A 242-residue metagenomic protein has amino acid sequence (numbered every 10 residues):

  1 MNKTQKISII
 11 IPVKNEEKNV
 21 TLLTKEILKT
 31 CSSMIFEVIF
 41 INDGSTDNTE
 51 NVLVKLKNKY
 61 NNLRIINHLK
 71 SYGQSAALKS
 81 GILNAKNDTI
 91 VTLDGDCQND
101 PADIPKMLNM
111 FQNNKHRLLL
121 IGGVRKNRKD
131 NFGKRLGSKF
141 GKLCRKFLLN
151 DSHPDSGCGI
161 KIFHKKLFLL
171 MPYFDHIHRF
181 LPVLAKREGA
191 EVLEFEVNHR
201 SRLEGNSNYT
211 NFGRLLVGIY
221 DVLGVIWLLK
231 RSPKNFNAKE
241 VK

Functional and structural regions predicted by a protein language model:
M1-F132, K139, K166, L170 (+2 more regions): Structured catalytic core of nucleotide-sugar glycosyltransferases
M1-I7, K106, L143, N150-D151 (+1 more regions): Hydrophobic helical membrane-anchoring modules
G44, I160-K161: Substrate-binding strand-loop-helix patch in Rossmann-like NAD(P)-dependent oxidoreductase/epimerase domains
R125-F132, R145-I160, H178, R187: A recurrent flexible, glycine/aromatic-enriched loop bordering the glycosyltransferase active site that acts as
G133-S138, L216, Y220: Amphipathic, non-transmembrane alpha-helical scaffold segments
